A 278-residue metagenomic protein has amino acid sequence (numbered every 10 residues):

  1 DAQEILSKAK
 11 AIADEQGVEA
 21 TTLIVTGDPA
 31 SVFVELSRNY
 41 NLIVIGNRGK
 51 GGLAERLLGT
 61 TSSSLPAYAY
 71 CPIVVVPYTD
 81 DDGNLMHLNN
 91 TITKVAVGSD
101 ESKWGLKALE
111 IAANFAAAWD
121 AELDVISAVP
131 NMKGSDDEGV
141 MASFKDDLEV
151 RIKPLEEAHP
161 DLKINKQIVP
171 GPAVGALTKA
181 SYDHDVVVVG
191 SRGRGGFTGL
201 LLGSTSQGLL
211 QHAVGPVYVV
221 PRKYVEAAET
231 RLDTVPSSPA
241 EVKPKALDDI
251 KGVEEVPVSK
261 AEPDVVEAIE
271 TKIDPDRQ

Functional and structural regions predicted by a protein language model:
D1-A9, V32, I111, S143-R151: Short, solvent-exposed amphipathic alpha-helices that sit in or adjacent to ligand/effector-binding or catalytic
Q3-L23: Phosphate/nucleotide-donor binding subsite
Q16, T91-E138, E156-A158, K163-Q167 (+3 more regions): Small/aliphatic-rich secondary-structure junction motif
T22-I24, V75, V125, K166-I168 (+1 more regions): A structural preference for short, hydrophobic beta-strand core positions in alpha/beta folds
I24-V32, I168-V174: Charged docking surfaces used in two-component/phosphorelay signaling
A30, E35-N84, S181-A228: Gly/Ser-rich helix-loop-strand patches that form or flank binding pockets for ribonucleotide-derived cofactors
L85-H87, A108-L109, S135-G139, A176-K179 (+1 more regions): Short, well-ordered secondary-structure micro-motifs
D136-R194, T198: Glycine/small-residue-rich hydrophobic helix-like segments
